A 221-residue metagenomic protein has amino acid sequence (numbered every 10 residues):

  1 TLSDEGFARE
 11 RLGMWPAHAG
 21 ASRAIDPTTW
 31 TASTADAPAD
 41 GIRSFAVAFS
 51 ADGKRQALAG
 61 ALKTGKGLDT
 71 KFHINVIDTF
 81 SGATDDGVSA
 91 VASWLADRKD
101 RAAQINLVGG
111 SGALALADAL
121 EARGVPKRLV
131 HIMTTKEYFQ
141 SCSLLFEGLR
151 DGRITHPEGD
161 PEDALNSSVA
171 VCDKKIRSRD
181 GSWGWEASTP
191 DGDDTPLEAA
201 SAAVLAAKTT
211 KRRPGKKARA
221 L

Functional and structural regions predicted by a protein language model:
T1-V47: ATPase catalytic-site recognition across NTP-hydrolyzing enzymes
P16, S50-D52, K63-K66, S111-A113 (+3 more regions): Short, glycine-/Ser/Thr-/acidic-enriched flexible segments
A35, D52-G110: Nucleic-acid-processing active sites and adjacent nucleic-acid-binding tracks, predominantly divalent metal-dependent
A37-G41, F49-Q56, D193-D194: A short catalytic or substrate-binding loop motif that flags glycine-/basic-rich loops and adjacent residues that bind
I42-S44, R55, A102-I105, K127-V130 (+1 more regions): Beta-sheet entry/capping signal
I74, L120-R213, R219-L221: Metal-dependent DNA phosphodiester-chemistry modules and their immediately adjacent helices/loops in DNA-processing
N106-D118, T134-Y138: Acidic, metal-coordinating catalytic cores used for nucleic-acid/nucleotide bond scission and strand-transfer chemistry
